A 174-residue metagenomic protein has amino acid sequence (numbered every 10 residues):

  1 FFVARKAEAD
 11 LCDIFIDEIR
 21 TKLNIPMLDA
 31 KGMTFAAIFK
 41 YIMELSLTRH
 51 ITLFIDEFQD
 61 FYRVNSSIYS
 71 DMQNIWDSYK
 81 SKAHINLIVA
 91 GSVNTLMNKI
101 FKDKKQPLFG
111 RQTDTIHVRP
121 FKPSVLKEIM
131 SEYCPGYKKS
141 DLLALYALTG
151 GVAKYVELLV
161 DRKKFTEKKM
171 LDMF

Functional and structural regions predicted by a protein language model:
F1-F174: Phosphate-binding site recognition
